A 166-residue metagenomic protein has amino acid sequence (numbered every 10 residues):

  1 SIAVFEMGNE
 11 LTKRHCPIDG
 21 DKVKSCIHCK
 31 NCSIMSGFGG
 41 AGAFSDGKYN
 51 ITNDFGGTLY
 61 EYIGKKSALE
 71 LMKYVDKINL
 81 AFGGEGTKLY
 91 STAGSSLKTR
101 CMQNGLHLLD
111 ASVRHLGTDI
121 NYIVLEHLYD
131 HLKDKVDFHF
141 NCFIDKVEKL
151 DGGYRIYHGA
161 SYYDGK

Functional and structural regions predicted by a protein language model:
I2, D137, G165-K166: Beta-sheet entry/capping signal
I2-E6, L11: Short beta-strand "acidic-cap" motif of Rossmann-like dinucleotide-binding folds
V4, L108, F138-H139: Conserved beta-strand scaffold positions in the cores of enzyme catalytic domains, especially in NTP/NDP-utilizing
E10-K135: Conserved N-terminal/central alpha/beta ligand/cofactor-binding core
A43-F44, H139, Y157: A general beta-strand register signal
L116-I120, F138-Y154: A conserved short coil-to-beta-strand element within the FAD-binding core of flavoproteins
Y129, D145-K166: Conserved beta-strand-loop-beta-strand element in the redox core of flavoprotein oxidoreductases
